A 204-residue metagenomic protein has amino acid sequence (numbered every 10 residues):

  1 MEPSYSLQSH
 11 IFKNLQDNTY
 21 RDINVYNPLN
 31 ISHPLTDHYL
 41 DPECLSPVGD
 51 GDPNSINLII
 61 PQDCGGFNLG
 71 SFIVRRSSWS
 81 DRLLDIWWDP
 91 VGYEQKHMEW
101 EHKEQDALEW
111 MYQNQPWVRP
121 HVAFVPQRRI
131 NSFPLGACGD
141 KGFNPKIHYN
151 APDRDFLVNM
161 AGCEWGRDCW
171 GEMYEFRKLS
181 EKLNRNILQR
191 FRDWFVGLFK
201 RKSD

Functional and structural regions predicted by a protein language model:
M1-G66, S71-R76, S80-D81: GT-A fold catalytic core of metal-dependent nucleotide-sugar glycosyltransferases, centered on the diacidic
C64-D204: Catalytic core and acceptor-binding pocket of nucleotide-sugar-dependent glycosyltransferases
